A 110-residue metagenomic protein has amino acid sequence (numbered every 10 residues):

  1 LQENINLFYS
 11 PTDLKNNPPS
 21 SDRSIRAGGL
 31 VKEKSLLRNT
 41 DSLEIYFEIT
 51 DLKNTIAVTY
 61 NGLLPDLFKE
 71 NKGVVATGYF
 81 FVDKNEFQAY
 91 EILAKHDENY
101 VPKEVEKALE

Functional and structural regions predicted by a protein language model:
L1-E110: OB-fold and OB-like single-stranded nucleic-acid-recognition modules and their adjacent interaction interfaces
